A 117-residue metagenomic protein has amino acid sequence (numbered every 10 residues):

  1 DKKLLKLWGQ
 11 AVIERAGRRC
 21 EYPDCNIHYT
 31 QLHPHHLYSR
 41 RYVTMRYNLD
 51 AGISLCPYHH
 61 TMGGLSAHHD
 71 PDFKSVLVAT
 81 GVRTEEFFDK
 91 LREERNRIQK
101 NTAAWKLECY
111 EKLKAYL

Functional and structural regions predicted by a protein language model:
D1-L5, A115-L117: Arg/Lys-rich, low-complexity, intrinsically disordered N-terminal tails that contact nucleic acids
K2, V43-Y47, L65: Active-site metal-coordination segments of metallo-dependent hydrolases
K3-H33, C56-Y58: Short cysteine-rich loop/turn motifs with clustered Cys
L4, V12, N48, H68-H69: Generic detector of ordered secondary-structure context
E21-I53, P71-S75: Histidine-centered nuclease catalytic patch
R40-V43, Y58-M62, A79: Amphipathic alpha-helical interaction surfaces
L49-D50, M62-L117: A detector for short metal-coordination/catalytic motifs
